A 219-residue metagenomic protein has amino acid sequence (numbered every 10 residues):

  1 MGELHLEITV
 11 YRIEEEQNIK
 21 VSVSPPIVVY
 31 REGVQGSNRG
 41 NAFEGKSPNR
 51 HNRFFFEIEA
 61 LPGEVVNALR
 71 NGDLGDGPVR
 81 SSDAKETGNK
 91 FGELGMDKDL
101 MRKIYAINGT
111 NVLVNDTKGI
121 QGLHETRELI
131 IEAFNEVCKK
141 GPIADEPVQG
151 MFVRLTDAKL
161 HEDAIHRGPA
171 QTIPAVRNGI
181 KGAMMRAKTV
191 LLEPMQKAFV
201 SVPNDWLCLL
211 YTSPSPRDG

Functional and structural regions predicted by a protein language model:
M1-S213, R217: Accessory interaction regions appended to the cores of large information-processing enzymes
